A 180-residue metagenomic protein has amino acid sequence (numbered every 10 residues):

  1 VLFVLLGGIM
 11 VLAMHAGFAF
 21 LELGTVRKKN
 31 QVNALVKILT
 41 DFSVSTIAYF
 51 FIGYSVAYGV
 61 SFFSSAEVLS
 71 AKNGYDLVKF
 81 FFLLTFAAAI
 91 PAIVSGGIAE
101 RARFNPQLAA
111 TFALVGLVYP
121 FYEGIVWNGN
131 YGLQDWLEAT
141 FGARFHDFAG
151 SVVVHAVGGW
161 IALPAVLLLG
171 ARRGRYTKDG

Functional and structural regions predicted by a protein language model:
V1-G180: Hydrophobic alpha-helical transmembrane bundles of multi-pass membrane proteins
